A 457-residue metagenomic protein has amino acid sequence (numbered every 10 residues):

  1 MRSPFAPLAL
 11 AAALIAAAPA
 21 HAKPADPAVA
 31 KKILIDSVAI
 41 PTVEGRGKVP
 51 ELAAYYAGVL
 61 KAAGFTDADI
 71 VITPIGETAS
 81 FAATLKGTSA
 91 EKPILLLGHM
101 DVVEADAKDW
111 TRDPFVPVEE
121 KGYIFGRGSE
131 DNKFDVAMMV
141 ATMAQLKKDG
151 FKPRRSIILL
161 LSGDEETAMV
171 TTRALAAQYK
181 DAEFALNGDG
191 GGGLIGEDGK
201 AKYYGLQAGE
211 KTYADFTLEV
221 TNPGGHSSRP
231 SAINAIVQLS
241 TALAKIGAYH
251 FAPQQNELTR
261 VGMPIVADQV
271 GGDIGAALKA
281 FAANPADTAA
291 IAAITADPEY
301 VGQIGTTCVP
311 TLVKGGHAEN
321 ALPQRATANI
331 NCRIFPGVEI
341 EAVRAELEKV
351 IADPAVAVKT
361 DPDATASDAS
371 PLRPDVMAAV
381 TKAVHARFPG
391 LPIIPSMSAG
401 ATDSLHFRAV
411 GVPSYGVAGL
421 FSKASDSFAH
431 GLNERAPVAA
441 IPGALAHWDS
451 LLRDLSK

Functional and structural regions predicted by a protein language model:
P7-A16: Bacterial N-terminal signal peptides
A18-A22: Sec/Tat signal peptide C-region and signal peptidase I cleavage site
K23-A107, R325, N329, I340-E341: N-terminal helical capping/dimerization or prosegment-like subdomains of hydrolases acting on amide or phosphate bonds
K31-T42, E219-N222, P354-A366: Acidic/histidine-rich, surface-exposed loop or edge segments in extracytoplasmic proteins
A39-G47, I124-E130, Y204, G224-P230 (+2 more regions): Second-shell loop/turn segments in exported
S89-E91, L194-G196, A201, Q254-H317 (+4 more regions): An extended, acidic, His-containing surface patch that forms the Zn2+-binding/catalytic region of metallohydrolases
E91-L161: Active-site metal-coordination/substrate-binding segment of hydrolases, especially metallo-dependent peptidases
R154-A235: Histidine/acidic-residue-rich, glycine-tolerant segments that coordinate divalent metal ions
